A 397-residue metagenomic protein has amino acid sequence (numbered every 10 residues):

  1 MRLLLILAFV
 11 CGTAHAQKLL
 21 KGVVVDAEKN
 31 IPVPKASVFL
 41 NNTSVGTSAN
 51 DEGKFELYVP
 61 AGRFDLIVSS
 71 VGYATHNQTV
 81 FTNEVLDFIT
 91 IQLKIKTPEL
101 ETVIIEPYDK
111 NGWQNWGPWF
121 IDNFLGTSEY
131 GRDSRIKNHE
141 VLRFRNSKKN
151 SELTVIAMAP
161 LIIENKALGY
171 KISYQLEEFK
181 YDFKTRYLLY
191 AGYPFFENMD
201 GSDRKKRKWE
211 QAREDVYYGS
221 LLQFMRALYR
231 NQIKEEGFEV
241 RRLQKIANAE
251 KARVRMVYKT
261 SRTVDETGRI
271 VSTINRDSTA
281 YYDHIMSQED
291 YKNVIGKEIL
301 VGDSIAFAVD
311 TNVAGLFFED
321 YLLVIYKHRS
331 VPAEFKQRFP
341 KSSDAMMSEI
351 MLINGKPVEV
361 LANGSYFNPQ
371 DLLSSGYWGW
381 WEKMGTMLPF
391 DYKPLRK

Functional and structural regions predicted by a protein language model:
M1-V23: Bacterial Sec-dependent N-terminal signal peptides
L20, E28-N42: Short, ordered, surface-exposed loop/turn motifs in non-cytosolic proteins
L20-D26, G53-F55, I91, T102-V103: A short, amphipathic beta-strand motif
A36-L40, F64-L66, I105: Hydrophobic beta-strand segments
L40, I67-Q78: A short, solvent-exposed loop/turn motif at the edges and junctions of modular extracellular/periplasmic domains
T43-K54: Short, acidic Ser/Thr/Gly-rich low-complexity loop/linker segments typical of extracellular and cell-surface proteins
T47, A74-F88: Structured interaction patches on ligand/partner-binding surfaces of diverse proteins
T90-K397: Surface-exposed, low-complexity/disordered segments and acidic/polar micro-motifs at processing/linker regions
